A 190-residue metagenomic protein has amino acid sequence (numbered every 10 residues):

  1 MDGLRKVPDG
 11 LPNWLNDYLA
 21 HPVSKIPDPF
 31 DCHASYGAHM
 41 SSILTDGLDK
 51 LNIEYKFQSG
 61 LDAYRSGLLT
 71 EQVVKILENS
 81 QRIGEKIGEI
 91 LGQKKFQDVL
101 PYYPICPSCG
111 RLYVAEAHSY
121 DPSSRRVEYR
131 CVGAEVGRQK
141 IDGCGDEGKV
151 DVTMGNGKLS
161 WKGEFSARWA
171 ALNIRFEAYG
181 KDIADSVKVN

Functional and structural regions predicted by a protein language model:
M1-E85, A184, N190: N-terminal Rossmann-like or analogous alpha/beta NTP/dinucleotide-binding catalytic cores that position adenine
N79-R82, E89-N190: Alpha-helical recognition segments enriched in aromatics with Gly/Pro capping that present substrate-recognition
